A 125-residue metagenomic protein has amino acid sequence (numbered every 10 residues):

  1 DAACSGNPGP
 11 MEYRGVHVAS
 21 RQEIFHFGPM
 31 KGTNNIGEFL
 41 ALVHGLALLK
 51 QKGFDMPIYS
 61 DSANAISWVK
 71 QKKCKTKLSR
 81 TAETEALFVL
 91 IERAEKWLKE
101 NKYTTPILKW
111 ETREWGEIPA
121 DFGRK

Functional and structural regions predicted by a protein language model:
D1-I36, A47-L48: RNase H-like nuclease fold core
C4-N7, L46-R124: RNase H catalytic domain
M11-Y13, G28, E38-L40, Q71 (+1 more regions): Surface-exposed beta-strand edges and their flanking turn/coil or helix-capping segments
I24, V43, R93: Sparse, context-dependent recognition of short Cys/His-centered cofactor- or disulfide-binding micro-motifs
N34-F39, L87: Short, charged, low-complexity patches
